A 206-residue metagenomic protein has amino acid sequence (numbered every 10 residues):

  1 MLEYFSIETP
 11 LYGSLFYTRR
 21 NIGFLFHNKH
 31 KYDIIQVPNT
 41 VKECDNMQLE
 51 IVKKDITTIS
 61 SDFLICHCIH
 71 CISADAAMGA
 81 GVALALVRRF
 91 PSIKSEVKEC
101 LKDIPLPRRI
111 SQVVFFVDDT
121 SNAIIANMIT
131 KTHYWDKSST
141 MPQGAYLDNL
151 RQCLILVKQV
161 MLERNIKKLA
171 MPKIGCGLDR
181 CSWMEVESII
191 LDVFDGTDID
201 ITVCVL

Functional and structural regions predicted by a protein language model:
E3-F24, D33, E43-D45: Positively charged N-terminal leader segments that act as targeting/secretion signals
N28-L206: Macrodomain-like recognition of ADP-ribose-binding/processing modules
